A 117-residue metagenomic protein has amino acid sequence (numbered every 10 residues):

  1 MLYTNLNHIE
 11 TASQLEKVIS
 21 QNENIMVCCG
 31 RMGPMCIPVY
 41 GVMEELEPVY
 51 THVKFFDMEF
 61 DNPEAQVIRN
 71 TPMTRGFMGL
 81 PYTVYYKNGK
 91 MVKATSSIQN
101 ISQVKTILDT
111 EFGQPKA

Functional and structural regions predicted by a protein language model:
M1-I25, I101-A117: N-terminal leader/targeting and pre-domain segments
Y3, V27, R31, T71 (+1 more regions): Conserved short-loop catalytic and cofactor-binding motifs
H8-V49: Local sequence-structure signature of Cys/Sec-based thiol-disulfide redox active-site neighborhoods
E44, P48-P115: Thioredoxin-like thiol-disulfide oxidoreductase module
